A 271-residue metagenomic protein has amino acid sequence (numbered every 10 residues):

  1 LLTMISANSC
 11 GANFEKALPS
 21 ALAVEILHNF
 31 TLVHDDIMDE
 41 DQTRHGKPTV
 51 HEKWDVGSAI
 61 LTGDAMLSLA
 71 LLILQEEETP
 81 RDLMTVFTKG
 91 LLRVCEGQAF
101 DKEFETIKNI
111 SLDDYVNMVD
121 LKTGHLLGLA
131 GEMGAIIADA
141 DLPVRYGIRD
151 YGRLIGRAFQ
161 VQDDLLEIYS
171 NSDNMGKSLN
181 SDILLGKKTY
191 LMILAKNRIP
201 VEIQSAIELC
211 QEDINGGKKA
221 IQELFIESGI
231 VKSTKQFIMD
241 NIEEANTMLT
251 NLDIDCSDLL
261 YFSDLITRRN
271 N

Functional and structural regions predicted by a protein language model:
L1-N271: All-alpha prenyltransferase/terpene-synthase fold signal
